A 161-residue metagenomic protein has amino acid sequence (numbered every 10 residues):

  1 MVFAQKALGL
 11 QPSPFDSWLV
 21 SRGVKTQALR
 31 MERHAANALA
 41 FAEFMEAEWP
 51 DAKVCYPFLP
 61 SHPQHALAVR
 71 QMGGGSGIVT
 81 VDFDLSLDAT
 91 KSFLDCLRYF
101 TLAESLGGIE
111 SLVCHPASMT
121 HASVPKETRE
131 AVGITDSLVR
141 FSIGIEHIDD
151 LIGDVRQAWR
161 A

Functional and structural regions predicted by a protein language model:
M1-I78, D82-L112: Active-site C-terminal subdomain of aminotransferase-like
D95-C96, S111-A161: PLP-dependent enzyme catalytic core of the Aspartate aminotransferase-like
